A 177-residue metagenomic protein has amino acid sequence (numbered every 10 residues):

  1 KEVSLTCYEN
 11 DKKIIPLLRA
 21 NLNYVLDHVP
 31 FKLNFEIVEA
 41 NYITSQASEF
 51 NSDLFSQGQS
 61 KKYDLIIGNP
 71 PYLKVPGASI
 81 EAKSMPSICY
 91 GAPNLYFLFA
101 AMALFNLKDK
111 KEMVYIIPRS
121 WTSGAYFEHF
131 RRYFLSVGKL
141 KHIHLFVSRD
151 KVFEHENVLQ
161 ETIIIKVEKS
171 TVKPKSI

Functional and structural regions predicted by a protein language model:
K1-E2, Y8-R19, V29, A40-F50 (+1 more regions): Signature of N6-adenine DNA methyltransferases within the class I
N21-Y24: Alpha-helical interaction/dimerization surfaces of two-component signaling modules
K32: A short, aromatic/hydrophobic, helix- or strand-capping loop or linear motif that either lines the entrance/gate
F35: Short, conserved active-site loop motifs that form the nucleotide-linked donor/cofactor pocket
